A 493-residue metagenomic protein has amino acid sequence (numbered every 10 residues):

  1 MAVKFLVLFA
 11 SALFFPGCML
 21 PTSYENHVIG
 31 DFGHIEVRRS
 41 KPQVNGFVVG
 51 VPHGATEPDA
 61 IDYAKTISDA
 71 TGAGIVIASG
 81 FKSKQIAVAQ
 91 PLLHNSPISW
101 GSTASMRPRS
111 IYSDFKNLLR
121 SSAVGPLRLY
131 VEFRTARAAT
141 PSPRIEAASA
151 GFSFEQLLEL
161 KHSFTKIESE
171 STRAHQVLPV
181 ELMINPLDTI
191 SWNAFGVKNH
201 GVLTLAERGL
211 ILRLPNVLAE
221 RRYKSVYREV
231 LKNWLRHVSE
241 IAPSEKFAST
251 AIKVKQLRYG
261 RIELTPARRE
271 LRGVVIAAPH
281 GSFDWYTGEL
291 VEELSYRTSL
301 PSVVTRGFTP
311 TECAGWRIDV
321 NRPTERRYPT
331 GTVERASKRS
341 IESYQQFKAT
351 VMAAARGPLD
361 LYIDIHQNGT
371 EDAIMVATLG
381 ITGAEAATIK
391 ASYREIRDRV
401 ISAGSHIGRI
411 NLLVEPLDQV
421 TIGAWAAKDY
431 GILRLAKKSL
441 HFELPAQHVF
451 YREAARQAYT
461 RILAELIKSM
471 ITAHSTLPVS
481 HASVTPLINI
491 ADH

Functional and structural regions predicted by a protein language model:
M1-F5: Positively charged n-region of N-terminal signal peptides that target proteins for export
L6-P16: Bacterial N-terminal signal peptides
M19-D492: N-terminal catalytic or cofactor-binding beta/alpha core of small enzyme domains
